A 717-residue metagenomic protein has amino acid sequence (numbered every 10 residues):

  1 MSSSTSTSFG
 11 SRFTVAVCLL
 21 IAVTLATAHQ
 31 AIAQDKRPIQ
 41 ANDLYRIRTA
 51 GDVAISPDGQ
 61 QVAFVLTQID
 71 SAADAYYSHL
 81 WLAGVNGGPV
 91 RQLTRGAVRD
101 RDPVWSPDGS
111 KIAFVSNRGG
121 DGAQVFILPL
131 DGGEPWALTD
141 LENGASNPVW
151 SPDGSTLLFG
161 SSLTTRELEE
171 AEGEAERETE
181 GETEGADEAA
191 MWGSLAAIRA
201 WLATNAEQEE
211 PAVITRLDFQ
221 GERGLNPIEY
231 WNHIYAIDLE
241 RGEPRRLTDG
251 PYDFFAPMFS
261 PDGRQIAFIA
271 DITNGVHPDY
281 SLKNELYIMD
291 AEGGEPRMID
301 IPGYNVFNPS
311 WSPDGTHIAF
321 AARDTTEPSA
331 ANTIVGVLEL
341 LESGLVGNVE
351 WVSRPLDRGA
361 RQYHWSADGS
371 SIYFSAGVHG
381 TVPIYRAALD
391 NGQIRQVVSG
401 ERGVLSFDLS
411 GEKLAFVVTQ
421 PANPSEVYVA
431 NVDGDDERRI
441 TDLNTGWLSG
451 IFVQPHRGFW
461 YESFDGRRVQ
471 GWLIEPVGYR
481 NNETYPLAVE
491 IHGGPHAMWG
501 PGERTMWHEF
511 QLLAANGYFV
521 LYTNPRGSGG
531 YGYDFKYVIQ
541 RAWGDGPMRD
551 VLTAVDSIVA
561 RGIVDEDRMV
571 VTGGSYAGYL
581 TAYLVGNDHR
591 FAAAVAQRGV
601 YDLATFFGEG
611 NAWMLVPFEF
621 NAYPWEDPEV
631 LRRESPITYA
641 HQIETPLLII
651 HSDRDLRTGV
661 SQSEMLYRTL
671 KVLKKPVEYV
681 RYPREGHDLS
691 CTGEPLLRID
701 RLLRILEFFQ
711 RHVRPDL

Functional and structural regions predicted by a protein language model:
V15-T27: Bacterial N-terminal signal peptides
N42-S78, E229: Beta-strand-rich domains and repeat architectures in extracellular enzymes and scaffolds, especially beta-propellers
P57-D58, P107-D108, P152-D153, P261-D262 (+3 more regions): Residue-level detector of Asp-centered blade-edge/turn motifs that repeat once per structural unit in beta-propeller
G59-V62, I112-A113, L157-L158, I266-A267 (+3 more regions): Hydrophobic beta-strand positions that form the internal "hydrophobic ladder" of WD40/Gbeta-like beta-propeller blades
L66-H79, T94-D100, A113-F126, E134 (+12 more regions): A flexible loop/linker signature enriched in serine peptidases of the S9 family
G84-G88, P129-G133, D238-G242, D290-G294 (+3 more regions): Short loop/turn segments that connect beta-strands within beta-propeller blades
L405-L717: Serine-hydrolase catalytic core recognition
